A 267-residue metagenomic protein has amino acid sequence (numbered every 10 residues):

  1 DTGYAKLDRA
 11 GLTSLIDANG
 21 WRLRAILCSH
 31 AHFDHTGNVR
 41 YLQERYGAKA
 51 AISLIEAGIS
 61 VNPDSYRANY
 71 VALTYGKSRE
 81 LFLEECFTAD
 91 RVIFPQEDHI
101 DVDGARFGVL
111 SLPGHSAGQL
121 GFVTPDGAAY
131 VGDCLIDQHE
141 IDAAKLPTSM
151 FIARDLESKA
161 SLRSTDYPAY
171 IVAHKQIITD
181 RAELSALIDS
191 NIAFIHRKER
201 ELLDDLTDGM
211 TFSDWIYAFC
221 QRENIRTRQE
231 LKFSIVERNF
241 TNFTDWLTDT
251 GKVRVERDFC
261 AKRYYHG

Functional and structural regions predicted by a protein language model:
D1, H30, L42, S53 (+6 more regions): Divalent metal-coordination and catalytic microenvironments
Y4-A5, R106-H196: Metallo-beta-lactamase
Y4-R9, T13-H99: Active-site HxH/HxHxD metal-binding segment of metal-dependent hydrolases
D17, L42, Y46-K49, V71 (+4 more regions): A structural signal for the main folded, soluble domain(s) of proteins
W21-R22, E44-A48, T124-G127, T165-Y167 (+1 more regions): Short glycine/proline-enriched coil/turn segments at helix->beta-strand junctions
A31, I55, A117, K175 (+1 more regions): Flexible loop residues that form catalytic and substrate-binding hotspots at small-molecule/glycan-binding clefts
I55, D98, A105, G127-A128: Well-ordered beta-strand scaffold positions
E201-G267: C-terminal regulatory/interaction regions
